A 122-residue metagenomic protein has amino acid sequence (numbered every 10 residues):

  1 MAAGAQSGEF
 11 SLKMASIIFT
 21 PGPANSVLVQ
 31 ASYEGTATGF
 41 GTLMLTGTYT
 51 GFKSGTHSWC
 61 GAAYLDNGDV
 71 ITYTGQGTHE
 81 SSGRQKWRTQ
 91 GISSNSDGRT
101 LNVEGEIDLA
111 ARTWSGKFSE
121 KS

Functional and structural regions predicted by a protein language model:
M1-S122: Beta-strand-enriched cores of mature, soluble protein domains
